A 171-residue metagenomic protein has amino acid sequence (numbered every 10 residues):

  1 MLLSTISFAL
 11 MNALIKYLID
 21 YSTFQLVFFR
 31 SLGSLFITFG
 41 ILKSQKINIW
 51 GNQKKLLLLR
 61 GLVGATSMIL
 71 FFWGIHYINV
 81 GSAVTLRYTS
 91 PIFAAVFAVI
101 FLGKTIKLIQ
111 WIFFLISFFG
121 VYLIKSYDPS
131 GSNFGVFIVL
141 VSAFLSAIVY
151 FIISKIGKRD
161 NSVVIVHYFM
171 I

Functional and structural regions predicted by a protein language model:
M1-F24, S130-K155: Glycine-/small-residue-enriched transmembrane alpha-helix faces in small-molecule transporters and effluxers
M1-L3, L35-L59, L108, K158-D160 (+1 more regions): Membrane-interface interhelical linkers
M1-S4, I47-F72, N133-S142: Loop-to-transmembrane-helix transition segments
T5-L10, F39, G61-I69, P91-V96 (+2 more regions): Hydrophobic/small/kink-forming positions within alpha-helical transmembrane segments of polytopic membrane proteins
D20-Q25, L70-R87, R159-V163: Structural motif at transmembrane-helix junctions in multi-pass transporters
G33-I37, L86-I100, L115, I171: Alpha-helical transmembrane segments of compact multi-pass small-molecule transporters, enriched in specific families
Q45, W73, S90-I112: C-terminal transmembrane-helix exit sites in multi-pass transporters
I109-K125: Hydrophobic transmembrane alpha-helices of multi-pass small-molecule transport proteins
